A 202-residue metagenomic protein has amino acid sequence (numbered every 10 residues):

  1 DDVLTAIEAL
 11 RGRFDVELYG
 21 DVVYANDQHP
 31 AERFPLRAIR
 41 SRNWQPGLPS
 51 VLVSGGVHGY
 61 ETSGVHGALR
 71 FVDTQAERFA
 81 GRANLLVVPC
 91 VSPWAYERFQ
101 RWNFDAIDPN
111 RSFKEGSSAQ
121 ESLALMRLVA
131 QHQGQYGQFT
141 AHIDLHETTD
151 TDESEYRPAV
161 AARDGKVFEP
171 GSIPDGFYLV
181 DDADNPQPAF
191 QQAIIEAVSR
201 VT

Functional and structural regions predicted by a protein language model:
D1-R37, F139: Short glycine- and acidic-rich boundary segments immediately preceding or forming the N-terminal edge of structured
E8-R11, A130, S199: Alpha-helix boundary recognition
H29, W44, R78-A80: Generic structural signal for beta-strand residues in well-ordered domains
L36-G47: Short beta-strand-to-loop junctions in surface cap/lid or active-site-entrance loops
R37-I39, L52, L86-V88: Short, conserved beta-strand segments within well-ordered enzyme catalytic domains that often line or immediately flank
L48, T62-S63, G67-Q191: Active-site/substrate-binding loop(s) of hydrolase catalytic cores
V51-V57: Short glycine-rich or small-residue beta-strand-to-loop segments that form or flank ligand, phosphate, metal/Fe-S
A193-T202: Glycine/small-residue-rich hydrophobic helix-like segments
